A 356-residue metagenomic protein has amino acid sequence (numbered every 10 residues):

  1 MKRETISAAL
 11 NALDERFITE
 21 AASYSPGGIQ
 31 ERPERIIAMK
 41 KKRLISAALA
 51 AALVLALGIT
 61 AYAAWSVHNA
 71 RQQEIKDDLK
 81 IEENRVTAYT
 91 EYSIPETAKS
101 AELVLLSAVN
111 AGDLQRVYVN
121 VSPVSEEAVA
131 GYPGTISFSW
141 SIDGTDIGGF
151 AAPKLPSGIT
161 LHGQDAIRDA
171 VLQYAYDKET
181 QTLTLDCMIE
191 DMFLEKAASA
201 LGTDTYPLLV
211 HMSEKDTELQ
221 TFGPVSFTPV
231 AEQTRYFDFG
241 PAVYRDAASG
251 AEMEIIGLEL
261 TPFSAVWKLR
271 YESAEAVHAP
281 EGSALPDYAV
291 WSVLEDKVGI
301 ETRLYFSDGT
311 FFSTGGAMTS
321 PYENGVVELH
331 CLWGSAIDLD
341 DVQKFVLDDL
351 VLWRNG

Functional and structural regions predicted by a protein language model:
M1, M39-K41, D296, Q343: Generic cytosolic/nucleocytoplasmic N-terminal low-complexity/intrinsically disordered segments
M1-M39: Disordered, charged N-terminal biogenesis/targeting segments of membrane/secreted proteins
M1-T5, G28, A48, L114 (+2 more regions): Generic structural microfeature
L10, R32-E34, K42-K76: Single-pass transmembrane signal-anchor helices and their membrane-water interface zones
D14, I45-S46, D338: Alpha-helix initiation/capping motif
R32, M39-K40, H162, F345: Compositionally biased, intrinsically disordered low-complexity segments
A38, R43, A48, A52-A56 (+3 more regions): Acidic/proline-rich low-complexity IDRs
Y62-G356: Alpha-helical, hydrophobic structural elements that either
